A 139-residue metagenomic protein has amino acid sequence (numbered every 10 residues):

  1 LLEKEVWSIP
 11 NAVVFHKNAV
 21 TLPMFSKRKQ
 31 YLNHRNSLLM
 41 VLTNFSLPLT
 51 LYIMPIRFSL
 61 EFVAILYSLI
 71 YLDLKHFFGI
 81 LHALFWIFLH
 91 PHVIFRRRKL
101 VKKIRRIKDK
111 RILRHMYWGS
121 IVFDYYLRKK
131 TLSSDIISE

Functional and structural regions predicted by a protein language model:
L1-R96: Active-site-adjacent helix/loop segment of glycosyltransferases that harbors family-specific signature motifs
L81-E139: Membrane-interface aromatic/basic loop that binds lipid-linked glycans or pyrophosphate carriers, typified by
